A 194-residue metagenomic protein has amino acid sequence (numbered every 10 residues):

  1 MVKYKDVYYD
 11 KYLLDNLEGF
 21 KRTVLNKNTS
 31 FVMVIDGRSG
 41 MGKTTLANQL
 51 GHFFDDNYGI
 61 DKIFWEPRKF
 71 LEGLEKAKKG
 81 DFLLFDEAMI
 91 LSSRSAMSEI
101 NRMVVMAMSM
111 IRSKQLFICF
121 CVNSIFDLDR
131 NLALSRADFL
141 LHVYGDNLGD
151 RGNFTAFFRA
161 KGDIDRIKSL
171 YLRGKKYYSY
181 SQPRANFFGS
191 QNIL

Functional and structural regions predicted by a protein language model:
M1-K11, F139-L141, G152-L194: Conserved P-loop NTPase motor module
M1-N28: N-terminal pre-Walker A segment at the start of P-loop NTPase domains
M33-I35: Hydrophobic anchor at the beta1->P-loop junction of P-loop NTPases
R38-S39: The conserved Walker
K43: Conserved lysine of the Walker
L46: Hydrophobic positions on the alpha1 helix immediately C-terminal to the Walker A/P-loop
I63-F120: Conserved nucleotide-sensing/catalytic segment adjacent to the nucleotide-binding pocket in NTP-handling enzymes
N131-R151: A short helix-turn-beta junction within AAA+ P-loop NTPase domains corresponding to the substrate/partner-engaging
